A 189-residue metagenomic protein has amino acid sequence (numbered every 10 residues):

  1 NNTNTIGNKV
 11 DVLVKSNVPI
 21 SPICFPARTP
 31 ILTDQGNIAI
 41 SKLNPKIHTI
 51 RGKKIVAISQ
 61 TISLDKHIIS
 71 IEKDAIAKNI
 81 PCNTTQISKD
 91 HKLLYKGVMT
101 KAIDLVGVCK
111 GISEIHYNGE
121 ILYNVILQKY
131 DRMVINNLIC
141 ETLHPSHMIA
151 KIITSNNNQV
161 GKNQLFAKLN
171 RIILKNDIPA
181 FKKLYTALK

Functional and structural regions predicted by a protein language model:
N1-P45, Q164, L169-K189: Protein maturation boundaries and topogenic segments
K9, L13-N17, D90, K101 (+6 more regions): Compositionally biased, intrinsically disordered low-complexity segments
I23-Q35, H48-N157: Long beta-strand-rich cores associated with HINT superfamily self-processing modules
D131, N136, L143-K189: Intrinsically disordered, low-complexity polar regions and short flexible loop motifs
